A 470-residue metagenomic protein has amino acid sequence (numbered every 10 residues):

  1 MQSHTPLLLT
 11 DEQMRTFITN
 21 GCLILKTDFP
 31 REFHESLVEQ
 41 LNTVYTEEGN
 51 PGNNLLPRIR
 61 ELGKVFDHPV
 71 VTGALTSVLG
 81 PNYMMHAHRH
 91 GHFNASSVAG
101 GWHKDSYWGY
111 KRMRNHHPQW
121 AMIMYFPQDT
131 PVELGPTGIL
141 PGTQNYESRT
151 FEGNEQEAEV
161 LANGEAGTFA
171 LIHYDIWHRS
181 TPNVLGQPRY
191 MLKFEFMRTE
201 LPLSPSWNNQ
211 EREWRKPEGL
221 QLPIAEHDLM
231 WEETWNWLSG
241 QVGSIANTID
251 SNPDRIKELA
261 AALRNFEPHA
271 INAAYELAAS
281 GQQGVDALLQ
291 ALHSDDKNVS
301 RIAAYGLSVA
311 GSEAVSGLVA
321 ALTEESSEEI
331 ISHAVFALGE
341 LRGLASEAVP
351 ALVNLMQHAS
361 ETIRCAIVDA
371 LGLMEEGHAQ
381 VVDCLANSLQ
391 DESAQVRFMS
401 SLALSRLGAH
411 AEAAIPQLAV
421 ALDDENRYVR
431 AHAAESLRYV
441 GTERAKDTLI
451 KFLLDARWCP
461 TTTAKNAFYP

Functional and structural regions predicted by a protein language model:
M1-M113: Non-heme Fe(II)-dependent double-stranded beta-helix
A99-N163: Catalytic core of non-heme Fe(II) oxygenases with the double-stranded beta-helix
N163-W177: Conserved metal-binding segment of the jelly-roll/cupin
T181-A261, E267-I271, G281: Non-heme Fe(II)/2-oxoglutarate
D228-D250, P268-Q282, Q290, N298-E313 (+8 more regions): Structural detector for internal amphipathic alpha-helices that build alpha-solenoid repeat scaffolds
D250-R264, G281-H293, S312-E324, G343-Q357 (+3 more regions): Amphipathic alpha-helical scaffolding segments comprising HEAT/armadillo-like alpha-solenoid repeats
